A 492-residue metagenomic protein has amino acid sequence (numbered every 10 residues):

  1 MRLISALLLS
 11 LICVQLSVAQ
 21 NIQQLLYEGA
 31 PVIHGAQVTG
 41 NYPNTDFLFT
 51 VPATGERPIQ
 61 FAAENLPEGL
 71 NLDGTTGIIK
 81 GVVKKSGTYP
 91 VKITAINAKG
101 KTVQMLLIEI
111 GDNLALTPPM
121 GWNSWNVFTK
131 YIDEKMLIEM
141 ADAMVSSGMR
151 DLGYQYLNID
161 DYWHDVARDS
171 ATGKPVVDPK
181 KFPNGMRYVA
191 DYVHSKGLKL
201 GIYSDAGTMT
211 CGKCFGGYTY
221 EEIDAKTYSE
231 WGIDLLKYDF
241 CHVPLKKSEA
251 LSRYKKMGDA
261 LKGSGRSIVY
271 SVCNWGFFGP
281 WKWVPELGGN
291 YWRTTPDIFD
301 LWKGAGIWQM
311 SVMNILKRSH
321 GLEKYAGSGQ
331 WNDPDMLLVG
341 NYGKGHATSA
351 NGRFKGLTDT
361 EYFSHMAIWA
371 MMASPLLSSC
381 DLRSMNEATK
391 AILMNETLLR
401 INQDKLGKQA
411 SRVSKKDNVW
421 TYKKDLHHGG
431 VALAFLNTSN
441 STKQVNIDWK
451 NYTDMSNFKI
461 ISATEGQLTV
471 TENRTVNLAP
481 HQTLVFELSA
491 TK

Functional and structural regions predicted by a protein language model:
Q20-P31: Proline/serine/threonine-rich low-complexity linkers at boundaries of modular beta-sandwich domains
P31-E56: Solvent-exposed, low-complexity, repeat-rich "mucin-like" stalks and linkers
G69-K85: Strand-loop-strand motifs at the edges of beta-sheets in extracellular beta-sandwich domains
N126, E139-M140, M144-K247: Aromatic-lined carbohydrate-binding/catalytic grooves of carbohydrate-active enzymes
Y220-I223, V269-C380: Glycan-recognition surfaces
F363, W369-M372, L377-S379, K415-D454: Carbohydrate-binding surface patches
V470-K492: C-terminal beta-strand-rich structural cap/linker in extracellular carbohydrate-active enzymes
